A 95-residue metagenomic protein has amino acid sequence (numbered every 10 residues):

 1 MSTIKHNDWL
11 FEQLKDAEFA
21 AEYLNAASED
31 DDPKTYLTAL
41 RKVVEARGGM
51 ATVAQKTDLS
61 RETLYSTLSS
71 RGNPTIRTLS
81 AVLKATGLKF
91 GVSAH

Functional and structural regions predicted by a protein language model:
M1-K42: N-terminal flexible/basic segments that precede or flank functional cores
T3-I4, V43-A46, G91-H95: Short, charged recognition helix plus adjacent turn of helix-turn-helix-like nucleic-acid-binding domains
N7, N73-I76: Structural motif corresponding to alpha-helix initiation and N-cap regions
A20, Y36-L40, G49, S60 (+1 more regions): Amphipathic alpha-helical interface surfaces
R41-V43, S66-S70: Conserved interaction-surface patches within small, structured recognition/assembly domains
A46-S66: Short alpha-helical DNA-recognition segment
T75-S93: DNA major-groove recognition helix of helix-turn-helix/homeodomain DNA-binding modules
